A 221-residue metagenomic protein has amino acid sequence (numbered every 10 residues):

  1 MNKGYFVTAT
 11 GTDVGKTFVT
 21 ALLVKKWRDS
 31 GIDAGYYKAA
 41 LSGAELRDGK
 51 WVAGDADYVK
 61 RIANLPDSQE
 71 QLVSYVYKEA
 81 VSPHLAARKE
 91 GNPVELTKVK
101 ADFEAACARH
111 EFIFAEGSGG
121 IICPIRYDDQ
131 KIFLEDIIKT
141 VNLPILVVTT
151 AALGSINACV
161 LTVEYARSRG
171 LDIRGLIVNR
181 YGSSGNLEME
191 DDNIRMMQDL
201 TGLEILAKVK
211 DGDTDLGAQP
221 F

Functional and structural regions predicted by a protein language model:
M1-F6, D33: Extreme N-terminal starter segment of soluble prokaryotic enzymes
F6, F114-E116, L146-V148, I177: Structural motif
F6-T20: Glycine-rich phosphate-binding P-loop
F18-P93, T97, D102-E104: N-terminal phosphate/diphosphate-binding loop that engages ATP/GTP or pyrophosphate donors across diverse enzyme folds
V99, F103-Q130: Switch II (G3) loop of P-loop NTPases
Y127-A151: Inter-motif core of Ras-like GTPase G domains
Y127-E135, V160-V163, M189-R195: Charged helix-capping and loop-helix junction motifs
E164-F221: C-terminal lobe/tail of nucleotide-utilizing enzymes
